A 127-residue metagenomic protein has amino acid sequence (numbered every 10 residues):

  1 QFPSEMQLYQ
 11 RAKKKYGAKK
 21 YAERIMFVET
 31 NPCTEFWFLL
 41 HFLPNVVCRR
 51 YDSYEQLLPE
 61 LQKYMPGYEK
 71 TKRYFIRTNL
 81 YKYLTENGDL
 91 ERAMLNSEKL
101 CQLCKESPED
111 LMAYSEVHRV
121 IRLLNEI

Functional and structural regions predicted by a protein language model:
F2-I127: C-terminal accessory helical subdomains adjacent to catalytic cores in phosphodiester- and nucleotide-handling enzymes
